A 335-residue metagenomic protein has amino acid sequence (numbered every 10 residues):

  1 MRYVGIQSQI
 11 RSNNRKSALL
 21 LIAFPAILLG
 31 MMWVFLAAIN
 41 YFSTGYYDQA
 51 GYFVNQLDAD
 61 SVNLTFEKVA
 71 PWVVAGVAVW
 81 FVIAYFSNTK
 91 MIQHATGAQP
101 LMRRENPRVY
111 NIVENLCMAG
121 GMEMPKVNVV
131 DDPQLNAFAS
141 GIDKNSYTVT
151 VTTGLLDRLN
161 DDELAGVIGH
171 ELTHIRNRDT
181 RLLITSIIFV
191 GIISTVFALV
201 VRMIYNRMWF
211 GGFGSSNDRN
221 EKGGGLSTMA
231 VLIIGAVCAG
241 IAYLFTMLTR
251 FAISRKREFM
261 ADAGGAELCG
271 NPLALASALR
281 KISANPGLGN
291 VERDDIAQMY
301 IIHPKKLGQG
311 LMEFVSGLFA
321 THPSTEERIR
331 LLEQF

Functional and structural regions predicted by a protein language model:
M1-Q134, S186-F259, C269, S283-P286 (+1 more regions): Hydrophobic or amphipathic, alpha-helical segments that drive membrane association/targeting
M1-S12, A263-K281, N285, V291-F335: C-terminal capping/extension segments of zinc metalloprotease domains
A84, N128-V129, T150, G166 (+1 more regions): Soluble periplasmic/extracytoplasmic beta-strand elements of cell-envelope proteins
T89, V113, V151, G166-H174 (+2 more regions): Active-site recognition of the HExxH zinc-binding catalytic motif
L101, T153-G166: Short pre-active-site segment immediately N-terminal to the catalytic Zn-binding motif
M122, N177-R178, G270, Q334: Helix N-cap/coil-helix junction residues
V130-Y147: Catalytic zinc-binding patch centered on the HExxH motif and its immediate surroundings that defines zinc-dependent
L172-I188, L273: Catalytic Zn2+-binding segment of zinc metalloproteases
